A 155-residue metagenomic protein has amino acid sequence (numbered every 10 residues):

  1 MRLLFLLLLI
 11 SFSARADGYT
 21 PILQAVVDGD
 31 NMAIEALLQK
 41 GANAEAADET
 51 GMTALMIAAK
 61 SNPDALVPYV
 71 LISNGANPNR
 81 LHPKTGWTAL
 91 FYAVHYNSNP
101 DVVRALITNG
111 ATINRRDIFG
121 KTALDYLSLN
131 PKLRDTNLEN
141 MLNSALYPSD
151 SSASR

Functional and structural regions predicted by a protein language model:
L3-F12: Sec-dependent N-terminal signal peptides
A14-P21, N109, S128-R155: Ankyrin-repeat-protein effector appendages
D17-Q39: Short N-terminal segments immediately surrounding and downstream of signal-peptide cleavage
G18, G51, T85-G86, G120: Start-of-repeat signature of ankyrin repeats
Q24-G29, I57-D64, Y92-N99, Y126-L133: Ankyrin repeat A-helix N-terminal signature
E35-N43, Y69-P78, R104-T112, N140-D150: Ankyrin repeat domain, specifically the short helix-to-loop turn at the C-terminus of the second helix of each repeat
L38-V70, N74: N-terminal, post-signal-peptide region of Sec/Tat-exported proteins
A47, L81-P83, R116: Ankyrin-repeat boundary/linker signal
